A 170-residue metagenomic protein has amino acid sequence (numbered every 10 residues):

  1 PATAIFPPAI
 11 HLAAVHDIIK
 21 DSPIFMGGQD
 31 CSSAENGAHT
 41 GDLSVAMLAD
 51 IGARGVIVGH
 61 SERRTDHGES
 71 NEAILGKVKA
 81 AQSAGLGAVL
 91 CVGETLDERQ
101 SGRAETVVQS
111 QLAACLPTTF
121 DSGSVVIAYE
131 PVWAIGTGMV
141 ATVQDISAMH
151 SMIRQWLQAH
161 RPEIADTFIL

Functional and structural regions predicted by a protein language model:
P1-L170: Active-site loop-to-helix "anion-binding N-cap" substructures in soluble metabolic enzymes
